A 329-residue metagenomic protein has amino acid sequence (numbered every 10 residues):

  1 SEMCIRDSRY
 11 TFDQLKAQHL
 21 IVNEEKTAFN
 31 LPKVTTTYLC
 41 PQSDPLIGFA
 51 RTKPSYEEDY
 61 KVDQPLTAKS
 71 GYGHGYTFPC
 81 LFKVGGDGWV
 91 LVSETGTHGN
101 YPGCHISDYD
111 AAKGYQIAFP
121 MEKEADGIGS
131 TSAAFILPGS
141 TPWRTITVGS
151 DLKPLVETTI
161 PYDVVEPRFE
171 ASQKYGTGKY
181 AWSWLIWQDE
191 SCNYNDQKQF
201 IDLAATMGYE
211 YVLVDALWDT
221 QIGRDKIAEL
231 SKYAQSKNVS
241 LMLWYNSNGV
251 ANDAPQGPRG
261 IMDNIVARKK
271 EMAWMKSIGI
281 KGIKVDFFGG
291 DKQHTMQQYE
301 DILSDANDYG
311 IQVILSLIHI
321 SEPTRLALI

Functional and structural regions predicted by a protein language model:
S1-E2, R6-E157: N-terminal accessory beta-strand-rich subdomains and adjacent acidic, glycine-rich linkers that precede catalytic cores
I5-D7, S316-I329: Residue-level detector of conserved catalytic or cofactor/ligand-binding positions in enzyme active sites
A17, Y211, A327-L328: Generic hydrophobic alpha-helical segments
I21, H74, L137, Q173-Y175 (+3 more regions): A generic structural signal for short, solvent-exposed coil/turn residues that cap or connect secondary-structure
K53-Y56, S107-D108, Q116-A118, F169-S172 (+3 more regions): Glycine-rich loops and low-complexity Gly/Arg-rich segments that provide flexible linkers or classic glycine-based
G127, D163, A171, T295-Q298 (+1 more regions): Charged, low-complexity, helix-prone segments enriched in Lys/Glu/Asp/Gln
I136-M207, Y211: An acidic-aromatic substrate-binding cleft motif
T177-L315: Substrate-binding cleft of carbohydrate-active enzyme catalytic domains
